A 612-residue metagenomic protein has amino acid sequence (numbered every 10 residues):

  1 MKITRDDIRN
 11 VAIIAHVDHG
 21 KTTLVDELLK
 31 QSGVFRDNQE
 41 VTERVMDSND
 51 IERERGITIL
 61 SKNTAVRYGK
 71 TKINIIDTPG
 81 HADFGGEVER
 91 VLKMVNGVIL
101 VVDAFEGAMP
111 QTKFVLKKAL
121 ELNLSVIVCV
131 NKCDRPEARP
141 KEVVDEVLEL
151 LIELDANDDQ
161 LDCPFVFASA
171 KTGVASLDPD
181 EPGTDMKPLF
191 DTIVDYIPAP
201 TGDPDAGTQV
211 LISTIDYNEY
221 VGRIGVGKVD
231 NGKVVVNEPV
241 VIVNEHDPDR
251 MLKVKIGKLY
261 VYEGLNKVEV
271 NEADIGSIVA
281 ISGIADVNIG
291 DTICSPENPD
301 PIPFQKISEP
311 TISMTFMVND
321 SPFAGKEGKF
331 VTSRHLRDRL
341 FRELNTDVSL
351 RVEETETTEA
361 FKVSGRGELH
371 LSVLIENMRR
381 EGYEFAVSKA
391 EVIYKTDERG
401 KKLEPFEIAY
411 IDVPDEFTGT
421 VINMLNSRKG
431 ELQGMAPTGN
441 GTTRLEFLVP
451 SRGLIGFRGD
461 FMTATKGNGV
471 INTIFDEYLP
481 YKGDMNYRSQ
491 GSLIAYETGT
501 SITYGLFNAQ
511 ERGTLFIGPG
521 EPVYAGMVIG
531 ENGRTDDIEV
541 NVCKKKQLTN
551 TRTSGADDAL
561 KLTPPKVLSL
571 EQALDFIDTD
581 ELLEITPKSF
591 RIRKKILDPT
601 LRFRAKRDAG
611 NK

Functional and structural regions predicted by a protein language model:
M1-E106, E146, I215-N218: P-loop NTPase switch module centered on the Walker A-proximal segment
V41-R44, L154-V166, P200-L211, V240 (+9 more regions): Interdomain boundary/hinge elements
S125, R135-D195: Canonical P-loop GTPase G-domain recognition
S169, T355-H370: Short glycine/threonine-rich beta-strand-turn micro-motifs
Q209-M314, A324-K326, Q490, G499-T549 (+2 more regions): Conserved nucleotide-binding/hydrolysis modules and their immediate coupling elements across P-loop/ASCE NTPase motors
K233, A285-D286, G365-L371, D415-T418 (+1 more regions): Helix N-cap motif at beta-to-alpha junctions
Y262, K267-V270, L403, V449 (+2 more regions): Long insertion/accessory domains within large nucleic-acid-processing enzymes
S321-L344, A559, T563: A short, contiguous, amphipathic alpha-helix enriched in charged residues
